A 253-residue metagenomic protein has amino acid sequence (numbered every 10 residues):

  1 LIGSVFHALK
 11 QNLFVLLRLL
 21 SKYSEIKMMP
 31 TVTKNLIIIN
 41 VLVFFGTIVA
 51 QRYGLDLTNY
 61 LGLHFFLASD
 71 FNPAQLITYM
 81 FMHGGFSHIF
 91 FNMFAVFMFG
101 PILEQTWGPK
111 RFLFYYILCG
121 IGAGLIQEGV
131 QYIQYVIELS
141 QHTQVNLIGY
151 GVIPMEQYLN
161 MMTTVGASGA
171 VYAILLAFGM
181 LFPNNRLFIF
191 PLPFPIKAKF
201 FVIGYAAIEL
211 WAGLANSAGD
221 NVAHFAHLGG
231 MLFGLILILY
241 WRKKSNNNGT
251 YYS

Functional and structural regions predicted by a protein language model:
I2-S253: A detector for small-residue-rich transmembrane helices and their helix-helix packing motifs
